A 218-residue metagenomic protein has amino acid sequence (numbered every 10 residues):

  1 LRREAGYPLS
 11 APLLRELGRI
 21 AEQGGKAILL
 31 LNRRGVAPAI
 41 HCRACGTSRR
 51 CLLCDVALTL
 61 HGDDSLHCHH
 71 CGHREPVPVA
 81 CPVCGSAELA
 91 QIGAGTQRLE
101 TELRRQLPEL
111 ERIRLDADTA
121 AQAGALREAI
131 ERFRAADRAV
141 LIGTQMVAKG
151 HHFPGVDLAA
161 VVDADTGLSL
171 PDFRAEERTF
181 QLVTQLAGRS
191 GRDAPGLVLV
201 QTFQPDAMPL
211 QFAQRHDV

Functional and structural regions predicted by a protein language model:
L1-V218: Inter-lobe coupling/hinge segments of SF2-like helicase ATPases
